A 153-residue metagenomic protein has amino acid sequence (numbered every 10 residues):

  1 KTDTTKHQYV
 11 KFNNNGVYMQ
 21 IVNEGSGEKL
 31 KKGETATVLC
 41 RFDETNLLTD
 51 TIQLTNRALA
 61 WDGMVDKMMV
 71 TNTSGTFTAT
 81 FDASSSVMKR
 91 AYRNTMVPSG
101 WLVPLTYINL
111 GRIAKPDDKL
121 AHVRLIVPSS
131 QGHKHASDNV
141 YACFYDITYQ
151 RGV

Functional and structural regions predicted by a protein language model:
K1-V153: Cross-family detector of peptidyl-prolyl cis-trans isomerase
